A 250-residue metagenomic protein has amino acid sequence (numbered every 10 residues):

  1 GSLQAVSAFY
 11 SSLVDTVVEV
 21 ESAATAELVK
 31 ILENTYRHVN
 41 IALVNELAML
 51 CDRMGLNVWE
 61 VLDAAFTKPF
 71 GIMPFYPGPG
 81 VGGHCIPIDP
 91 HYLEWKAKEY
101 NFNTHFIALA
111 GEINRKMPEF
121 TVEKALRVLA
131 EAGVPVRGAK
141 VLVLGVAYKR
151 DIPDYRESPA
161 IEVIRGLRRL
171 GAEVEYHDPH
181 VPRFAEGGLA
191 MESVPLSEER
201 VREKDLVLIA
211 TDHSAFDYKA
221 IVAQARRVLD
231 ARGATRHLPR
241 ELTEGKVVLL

Functional and structural regions predicted by a protein language model:
G1-L250: Structural/interface elements that position substrates and couple domains in central-metabolism enzymes
